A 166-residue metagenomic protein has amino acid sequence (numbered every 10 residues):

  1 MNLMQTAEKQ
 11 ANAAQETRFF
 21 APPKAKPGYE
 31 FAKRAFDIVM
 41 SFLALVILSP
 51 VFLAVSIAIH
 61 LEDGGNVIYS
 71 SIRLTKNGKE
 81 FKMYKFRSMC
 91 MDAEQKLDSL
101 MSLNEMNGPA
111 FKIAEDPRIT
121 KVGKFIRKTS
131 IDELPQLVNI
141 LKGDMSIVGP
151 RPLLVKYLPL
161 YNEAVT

Functional and structural regions predicted by a protein language model:
M1-R18, N66, L134-T166: Hydrophobic structural segments characteristic of membrane proteins
E16-F31, A114, R118, L153: Juxtamembrane loop-helix boundary motifs flanking transmembrane segments in multi-pass membrane proteins
P23-A93, V165: A hydrophobic, helix-centered structural microdomain
D92-L100, P150, L154: Cytochrome P450 core scaffold surrounding the K-helix E-X-X-R motif and the conserved "meander" helix-loop region
D98-E115: Short, solvent-exposed cationic patches
